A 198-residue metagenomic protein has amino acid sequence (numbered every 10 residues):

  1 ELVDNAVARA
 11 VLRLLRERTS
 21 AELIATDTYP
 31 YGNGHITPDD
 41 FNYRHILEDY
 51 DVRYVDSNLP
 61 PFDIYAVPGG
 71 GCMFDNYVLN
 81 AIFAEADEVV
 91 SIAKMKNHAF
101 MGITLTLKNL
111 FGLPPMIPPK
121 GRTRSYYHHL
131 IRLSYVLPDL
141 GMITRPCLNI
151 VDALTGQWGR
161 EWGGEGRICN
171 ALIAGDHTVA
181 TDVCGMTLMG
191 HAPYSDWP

Functional and structural regions predicted by a protein language model:
E1-P198: N-terminal and secondary-structure boundary signal
